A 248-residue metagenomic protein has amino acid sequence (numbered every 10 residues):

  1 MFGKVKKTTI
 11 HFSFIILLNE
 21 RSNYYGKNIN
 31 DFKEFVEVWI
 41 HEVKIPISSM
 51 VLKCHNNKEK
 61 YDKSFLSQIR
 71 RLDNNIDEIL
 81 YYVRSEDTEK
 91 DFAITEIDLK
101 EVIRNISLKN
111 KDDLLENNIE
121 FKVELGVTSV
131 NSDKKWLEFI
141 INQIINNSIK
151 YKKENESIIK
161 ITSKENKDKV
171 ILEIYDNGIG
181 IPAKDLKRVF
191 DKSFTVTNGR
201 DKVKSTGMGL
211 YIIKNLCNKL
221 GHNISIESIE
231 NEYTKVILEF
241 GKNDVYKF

Functional and structural regions predicted by a protein language model:
T88-F92, L125, S129-S132: Conserved micro-motifs of the catalytic ATP-binding
S148-K152: Short helix-loop "hinge" at the ATP-lid/N-box region of the Bergerat-fold HATPase_c
I158-D168: Short beta-strand/loop element within the Bergerat-fold HATPase_c
D176: Acidic ATP/Mg2+-coordinating residue in the GHKL
I181-S193: Short conserved segment of the HATPase_c
